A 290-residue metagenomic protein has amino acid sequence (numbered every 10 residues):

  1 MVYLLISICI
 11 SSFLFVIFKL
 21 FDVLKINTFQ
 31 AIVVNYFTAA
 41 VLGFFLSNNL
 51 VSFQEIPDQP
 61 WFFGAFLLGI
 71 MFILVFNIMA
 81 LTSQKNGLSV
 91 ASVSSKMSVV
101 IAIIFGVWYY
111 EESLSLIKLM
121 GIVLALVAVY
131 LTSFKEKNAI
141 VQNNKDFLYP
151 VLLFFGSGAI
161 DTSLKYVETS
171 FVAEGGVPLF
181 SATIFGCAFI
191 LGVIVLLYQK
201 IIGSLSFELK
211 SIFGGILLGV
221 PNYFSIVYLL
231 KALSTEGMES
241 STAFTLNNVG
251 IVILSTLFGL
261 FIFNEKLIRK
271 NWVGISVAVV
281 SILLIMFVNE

Functional and structural regions predicted by a protein language model:
M1-F66, F76-K85, E136-L153, G186-T235 (+2 more regions): Membrane-interface interhelical linkers
M1-L5, V100-Y166, K270, I275-E290: Juxtamembrane helix-loop boundary signature in multi-pass membrane transporters
M1-S11, E55-F72, E111-V127, P150 (+2 more regions): Structural signature of hydrophobic alpha-helical transmembrane segments
K19, A80, G106-V107, K165 (+2 more regions): Small-residue-mediated transmembrane helix hinge/kink sites in multi-pass secondary transporters
L20, Q30, V90, S113-L116 (+3 more regions): Residue-level recognition of membrane-helix boundary sites in multi-pass small-molecule transporters
N27, I78-S94, V172-P178, L229-N247: Structural motif at transmembrane-helix junctions in multi-pass transporters
T38-L42, S94-W108, V123, C187 (+5 more regions): Alpha-helical transmembrane segments of compact multi-pass small-molecule transporters, enriched in specific families
S157-K165, T169, I226-L230, E236: Extracytoplasmic gate region of multi-pass secondary transporters
